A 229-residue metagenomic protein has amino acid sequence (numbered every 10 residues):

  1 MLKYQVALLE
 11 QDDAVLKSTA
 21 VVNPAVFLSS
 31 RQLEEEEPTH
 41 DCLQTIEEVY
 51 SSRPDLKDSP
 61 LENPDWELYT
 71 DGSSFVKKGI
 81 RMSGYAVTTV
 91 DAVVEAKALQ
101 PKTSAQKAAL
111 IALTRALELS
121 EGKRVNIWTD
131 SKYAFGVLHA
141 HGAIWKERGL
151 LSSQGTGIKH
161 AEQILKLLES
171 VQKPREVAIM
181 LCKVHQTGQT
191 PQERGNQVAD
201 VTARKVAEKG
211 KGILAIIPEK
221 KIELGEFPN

Functional and structural regions predicted by a protein language model:
M1-N229: Acidic, metal-ion-coordinating active-site neighborhood of RNase H-like domains and the RT-RNase H "connection"/linker
